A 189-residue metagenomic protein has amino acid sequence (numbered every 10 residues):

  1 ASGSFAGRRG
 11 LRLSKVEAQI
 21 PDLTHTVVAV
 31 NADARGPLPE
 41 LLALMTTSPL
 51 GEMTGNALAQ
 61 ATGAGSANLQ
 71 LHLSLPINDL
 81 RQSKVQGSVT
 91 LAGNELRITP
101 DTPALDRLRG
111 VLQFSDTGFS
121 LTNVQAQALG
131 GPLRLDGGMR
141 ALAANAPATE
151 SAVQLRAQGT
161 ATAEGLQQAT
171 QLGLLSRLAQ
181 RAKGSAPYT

Functional and structural regions predicted by a protein language model:
A1, L23-L80, K84, S88-A92 (+3 more regions): Extended amphipathic, helix-rich lipid-handling scaffolds
S2, V16, L23, D101 (+2 more regions): Surface loops and adjacent helix of pleckstrin homology
R8-G10, T99-T102, A128-P132: Solvent-exposed loop/turn segments connecting transmembrane beta-strands in outer-membrane beta-barrel proteins
K15, N68-Q70, R109: Membrane-embedded beta-strand positions in outer-membrane beta-barrel channels/transporters
H25, L105-R107: Short "repeat-start/strand-capping" segments in structured domains, especially the N-termini of parallel beta-helix
